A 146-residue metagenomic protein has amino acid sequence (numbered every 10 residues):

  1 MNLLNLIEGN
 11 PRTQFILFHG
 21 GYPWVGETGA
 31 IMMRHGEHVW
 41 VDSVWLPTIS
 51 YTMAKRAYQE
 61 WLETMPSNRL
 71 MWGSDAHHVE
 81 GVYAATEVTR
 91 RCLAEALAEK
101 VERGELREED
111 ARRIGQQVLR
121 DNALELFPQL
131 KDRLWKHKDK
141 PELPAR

Functional and structural regions predicted by a protein language model:
M1-W72: Catalytic pocket-lining loop regions of alpha/beta-barrel enzymes, especially the amidohydrolase/enolase/GH5 lineages
V25-G26, V79-V82: Short catalytic/ligand-binding loop motif for oxyanion handling, primarily in non-cytosolic enzymes, centered on
L46-I49, G81, A111: Conserved aromatic-histidine-acidic binding/catalytic patches
T52-A54, V82-A85: Short conserved micro-motifs at the rims of enzyme active sites and ligand-binding pockets
S67-N68, Y83-R146: Mid-to-C-terminal alpha-helical segments outside catalytic/metal-binding sites
D75: Intrinsically disordered, low-complexity polar regions and short flexible loop motifs
